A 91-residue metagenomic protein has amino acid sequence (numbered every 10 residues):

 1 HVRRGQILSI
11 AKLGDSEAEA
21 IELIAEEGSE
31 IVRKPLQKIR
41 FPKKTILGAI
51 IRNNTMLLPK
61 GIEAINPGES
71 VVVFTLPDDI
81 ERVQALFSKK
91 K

Functional and structural regions predicted by a protein language model:
H1-G28: Flexible, Lys/Arg-rich cytosolic regulatory linkers and terminal tails that connect or flank
E22-K89: Cytosolic Rossmann-like ligand/nucleotide-binding regulatory domains
